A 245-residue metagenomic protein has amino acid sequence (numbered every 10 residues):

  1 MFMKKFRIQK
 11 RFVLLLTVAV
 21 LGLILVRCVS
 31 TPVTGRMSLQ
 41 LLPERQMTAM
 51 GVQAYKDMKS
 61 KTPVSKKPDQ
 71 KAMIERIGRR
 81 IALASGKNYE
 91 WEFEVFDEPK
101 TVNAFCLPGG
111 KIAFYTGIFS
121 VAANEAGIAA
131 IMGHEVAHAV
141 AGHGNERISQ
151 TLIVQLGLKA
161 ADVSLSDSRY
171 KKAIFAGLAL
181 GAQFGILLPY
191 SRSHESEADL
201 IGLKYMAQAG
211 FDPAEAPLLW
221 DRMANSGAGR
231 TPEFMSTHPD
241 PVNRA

Functional and structural regions predicted by a protein language model:
F2-L16, V20-A245: A Zn2+-metalloprotease active-site environment signal
